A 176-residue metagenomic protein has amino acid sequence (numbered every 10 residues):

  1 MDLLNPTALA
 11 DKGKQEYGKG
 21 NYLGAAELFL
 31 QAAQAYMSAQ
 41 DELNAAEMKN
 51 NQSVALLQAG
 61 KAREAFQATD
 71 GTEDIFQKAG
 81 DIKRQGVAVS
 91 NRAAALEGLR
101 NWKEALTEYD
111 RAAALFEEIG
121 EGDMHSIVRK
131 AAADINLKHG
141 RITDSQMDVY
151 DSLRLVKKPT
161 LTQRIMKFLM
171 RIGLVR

Functional and structural regions predicted by a protein language model:
M1-R176: Intrinsically disordered, low-complexity regions
